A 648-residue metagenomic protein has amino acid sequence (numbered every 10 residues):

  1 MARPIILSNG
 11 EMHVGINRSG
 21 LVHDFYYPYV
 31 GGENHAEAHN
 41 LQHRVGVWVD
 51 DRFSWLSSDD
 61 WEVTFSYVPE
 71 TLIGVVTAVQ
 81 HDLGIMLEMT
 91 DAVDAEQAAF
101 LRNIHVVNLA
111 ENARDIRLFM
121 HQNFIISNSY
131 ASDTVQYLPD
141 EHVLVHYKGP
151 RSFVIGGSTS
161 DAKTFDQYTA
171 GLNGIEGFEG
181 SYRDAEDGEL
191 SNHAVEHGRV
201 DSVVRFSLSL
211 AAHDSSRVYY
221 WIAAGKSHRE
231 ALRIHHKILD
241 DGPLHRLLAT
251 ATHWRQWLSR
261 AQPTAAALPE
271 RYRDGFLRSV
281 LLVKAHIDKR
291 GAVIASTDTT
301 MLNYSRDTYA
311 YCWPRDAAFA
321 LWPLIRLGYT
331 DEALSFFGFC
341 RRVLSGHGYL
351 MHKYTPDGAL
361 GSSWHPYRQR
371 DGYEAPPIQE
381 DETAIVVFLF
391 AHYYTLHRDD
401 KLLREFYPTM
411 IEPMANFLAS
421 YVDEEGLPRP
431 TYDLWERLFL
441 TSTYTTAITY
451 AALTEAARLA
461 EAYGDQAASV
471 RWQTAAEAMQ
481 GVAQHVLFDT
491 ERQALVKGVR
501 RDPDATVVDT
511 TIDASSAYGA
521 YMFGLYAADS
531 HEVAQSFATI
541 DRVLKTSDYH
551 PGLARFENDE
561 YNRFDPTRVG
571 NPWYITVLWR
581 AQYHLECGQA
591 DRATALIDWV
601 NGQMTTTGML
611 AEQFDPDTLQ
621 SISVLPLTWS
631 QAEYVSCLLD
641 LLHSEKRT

Functional and structural regions predicted by a protein language model:
M1-G46, Y309, A320, M351 (+5 more regions): C-terminal capping/lid segments that line or modulate ligand- or cofactor-binding pockets
M1-H81, V154-R183, A249-G275: An extended acidic
M1-N9, S181, H228-E230, P243-C312 (+3 more regions): Low-complexity, Ser/Thr/Pro/Gly-enriched N-terminal "stalk/linker" regions
F65, R114, L208-R229: Short Pro-Gly-centered flexible turn/kink motifs
F65-E70, V75-T77, A292-L302, Y311-C312 (+3 more regions): Helix-terminus loop motifs that line ligand-binding clefts
T77-V79, L83-D187, S202-V204, K237-R260: Polysaccharide-binding surfaces and accessory modules of carbohydrate-active proteins
I155-G177, S345-R368, S442-A447, S469-I575: Extended ligand-binding clefts on enzyme/binding-domain cores
Q167-N173, F178, A266-A292, F337-S362 (+7 more regions): Active-site acid/base region of carbohydrate-active enzymes
